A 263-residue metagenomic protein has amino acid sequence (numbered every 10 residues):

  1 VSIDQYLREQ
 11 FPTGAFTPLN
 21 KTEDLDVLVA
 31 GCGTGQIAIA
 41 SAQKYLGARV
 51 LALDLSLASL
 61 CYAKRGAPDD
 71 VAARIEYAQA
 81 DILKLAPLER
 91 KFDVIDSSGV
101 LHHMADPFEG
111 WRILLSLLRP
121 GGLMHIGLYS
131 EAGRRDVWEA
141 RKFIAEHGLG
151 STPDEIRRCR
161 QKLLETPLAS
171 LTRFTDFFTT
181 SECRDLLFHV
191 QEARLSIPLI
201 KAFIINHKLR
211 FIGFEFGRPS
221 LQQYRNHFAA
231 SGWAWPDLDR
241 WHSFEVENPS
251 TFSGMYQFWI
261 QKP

Functional and structural regions predicted by a protein language model:
V1-L25, A40: Conserved alpha-helix/loop element of class I SAM-dependent methyltransferases that forms part of the SAM/SAH-binding
T34-L46: Conserved SAM-binding loop of SAM-dependent methyltransferases across substrates and taxa, primarily the Class I
S56: Conserved SAM/SAH-binding beta-strand->alpha-helix loop
V71-L83: Conserved SAM-binding strand-loop segment of SAM-dependent methyltransferases
A86-I95: A short acidic, Gly/Pro-enriched loop at the edge of an enzyme's catalytic core that lines a small-molecule cofactor
F108-P120: A short glycine-rich, Lys/Arg-flanked "PGG" loop and its adjoining helix->strand segment in the class I
L123-P167: Conserved class I S-adenosyl-L-methionine
E165-P263: Rossmann-like AdoMet/SAM-dependent catalytic core
